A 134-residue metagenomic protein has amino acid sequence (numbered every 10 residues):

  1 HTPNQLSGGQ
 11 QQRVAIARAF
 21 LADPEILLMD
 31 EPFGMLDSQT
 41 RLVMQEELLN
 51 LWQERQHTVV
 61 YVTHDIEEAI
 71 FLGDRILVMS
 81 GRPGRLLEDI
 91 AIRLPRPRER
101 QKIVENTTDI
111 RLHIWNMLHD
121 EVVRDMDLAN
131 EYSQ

Functional and structural regions predicted by a protein language model:
H1-N4, A22: Conserved signature/switch motifs of ABC ATPase nucleotide-binding domains
S7: ABC transporter NBD signature
I16: Hydrophobic anchor residue at the start of the ABC signature
L27-D30: Catalytic Walker B motif of ABC-type/P-loop ATPase nucleotide-binding domains
R41-R55: Helical segment within the ABC ATPase nucleotide-binding domain
Q56-V62: Conserved H-loop
L72-V78: Conserved catalytic segment of ABC-fold P-loop ATPases
G81-H113: Conserved beta-strand-loop-alpha-helix hinge in the C-terminal portion of ABC ATPase nucleotide-binding domains
